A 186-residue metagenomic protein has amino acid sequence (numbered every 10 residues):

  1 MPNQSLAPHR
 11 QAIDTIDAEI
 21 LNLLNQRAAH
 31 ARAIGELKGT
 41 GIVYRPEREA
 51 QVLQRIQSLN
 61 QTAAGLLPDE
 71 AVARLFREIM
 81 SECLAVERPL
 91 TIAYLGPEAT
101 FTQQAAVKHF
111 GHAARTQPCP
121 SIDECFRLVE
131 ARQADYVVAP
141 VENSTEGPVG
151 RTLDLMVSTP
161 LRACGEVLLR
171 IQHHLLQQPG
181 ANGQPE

Functional and structural regions predicted by a protein language model:
M1-E186: Domain-level signature for soluble enzymes in the chorismate/prephenate branch of the shikimate pathway
